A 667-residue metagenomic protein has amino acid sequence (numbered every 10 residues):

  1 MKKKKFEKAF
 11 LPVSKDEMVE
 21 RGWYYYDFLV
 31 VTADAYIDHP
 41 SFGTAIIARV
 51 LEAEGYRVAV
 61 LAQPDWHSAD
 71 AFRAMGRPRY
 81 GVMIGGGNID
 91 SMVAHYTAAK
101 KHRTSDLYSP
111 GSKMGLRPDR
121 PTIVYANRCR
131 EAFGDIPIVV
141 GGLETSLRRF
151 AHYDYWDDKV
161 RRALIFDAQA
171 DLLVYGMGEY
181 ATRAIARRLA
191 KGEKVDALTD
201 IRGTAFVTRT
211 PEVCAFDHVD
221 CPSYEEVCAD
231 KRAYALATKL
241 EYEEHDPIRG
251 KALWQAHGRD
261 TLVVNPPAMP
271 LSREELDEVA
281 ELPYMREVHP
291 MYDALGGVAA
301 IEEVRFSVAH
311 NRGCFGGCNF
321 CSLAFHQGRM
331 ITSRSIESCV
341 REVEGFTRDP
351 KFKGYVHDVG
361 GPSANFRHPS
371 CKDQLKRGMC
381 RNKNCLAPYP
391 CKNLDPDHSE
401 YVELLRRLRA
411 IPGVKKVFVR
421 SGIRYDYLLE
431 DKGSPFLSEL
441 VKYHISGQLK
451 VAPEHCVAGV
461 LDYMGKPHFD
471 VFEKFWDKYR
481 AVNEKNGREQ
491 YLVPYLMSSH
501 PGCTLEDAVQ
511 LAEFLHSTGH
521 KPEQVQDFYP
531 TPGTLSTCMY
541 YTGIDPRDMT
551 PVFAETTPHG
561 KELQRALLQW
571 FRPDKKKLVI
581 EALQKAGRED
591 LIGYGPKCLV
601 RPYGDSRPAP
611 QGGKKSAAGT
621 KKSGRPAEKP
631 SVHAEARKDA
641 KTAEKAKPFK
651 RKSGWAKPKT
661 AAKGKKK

Functional and structural regions predicted by a protein language model:
K2-Y25, A35, A235-S307: N-terminal [4Fe-4S]-dependent radical SAM core
E17, A35, G43, A62-H257 (+2 more regions): Glycine-rich beta-alpha loop elements in corrinoid/cobalamin-binding modules across cobalamin-dependent enzymes
V30, I46, D65-W66, G345-V493 (+1 more regions): Conserved SAM/AdoMet-binding glycine-rich loop
V31-Y36, L295-S322, T347, Y355: N-terminal pre-triad scaffold of radical SAM enzymes
H67, D196-H245, R259-D260, A268-L271 (+7 more regions): Terminal amphipathic helices with adjacent charged low-complexity linkers/tails
D90-A99, L147-R149, E179-A184, T208-V213 (+7 more regions): Flexible glycine/acidic-rich beta-alpha junction loops that bind and position SAM and/or redox cofactors in anaerobic
D171, V279, C314, C318 (+4 more regions): Conserved, mostly hydrophobic/aromatic
P610-K667: Intrinsically disordered, Lys/Arg-rich low-complexity segments
